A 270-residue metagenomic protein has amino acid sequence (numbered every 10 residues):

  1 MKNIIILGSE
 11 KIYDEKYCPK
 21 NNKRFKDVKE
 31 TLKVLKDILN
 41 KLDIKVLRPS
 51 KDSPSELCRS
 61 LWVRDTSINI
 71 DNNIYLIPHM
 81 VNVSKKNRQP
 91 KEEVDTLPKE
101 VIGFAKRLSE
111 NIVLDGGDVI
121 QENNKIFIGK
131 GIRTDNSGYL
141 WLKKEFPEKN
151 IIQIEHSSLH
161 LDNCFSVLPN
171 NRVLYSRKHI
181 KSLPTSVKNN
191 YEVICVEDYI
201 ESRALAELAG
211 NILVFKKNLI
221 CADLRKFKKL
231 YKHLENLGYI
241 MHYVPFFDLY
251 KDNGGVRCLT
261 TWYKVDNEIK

Functional and structural regions predicted by a protein language model:
M1-K270: The feature marks the mature, well-folded catalytic cores of soluble enzymes
